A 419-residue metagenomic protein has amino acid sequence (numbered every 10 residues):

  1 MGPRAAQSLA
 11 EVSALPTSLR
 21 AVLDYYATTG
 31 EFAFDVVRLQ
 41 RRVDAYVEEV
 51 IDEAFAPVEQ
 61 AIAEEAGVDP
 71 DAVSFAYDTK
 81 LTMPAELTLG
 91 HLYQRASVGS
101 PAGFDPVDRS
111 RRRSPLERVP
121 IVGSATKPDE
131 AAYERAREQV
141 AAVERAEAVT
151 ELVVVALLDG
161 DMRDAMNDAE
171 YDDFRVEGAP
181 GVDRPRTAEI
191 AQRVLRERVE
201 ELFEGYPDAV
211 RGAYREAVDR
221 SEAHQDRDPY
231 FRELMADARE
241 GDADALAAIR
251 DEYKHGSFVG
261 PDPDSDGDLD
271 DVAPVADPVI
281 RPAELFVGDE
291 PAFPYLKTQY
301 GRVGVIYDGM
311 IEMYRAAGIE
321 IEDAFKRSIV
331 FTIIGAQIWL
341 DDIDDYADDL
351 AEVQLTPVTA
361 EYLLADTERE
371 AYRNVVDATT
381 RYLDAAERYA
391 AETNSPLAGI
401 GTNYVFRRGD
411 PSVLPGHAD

Functional and structural regions predicted by a protein language model:
M1-A21: Intrinsically disordered, low-structural-confidence terminal and linker regions
A21-A156, R281-I333: Alpha-helical phosphate/pyrophosphate-handling elements in metalloenzyme active cores
F34-T88, Q192-D264, D270: N-terminal, motif-rich segments that launch catalysis or mediate targeting to/interaction with membranes, typified by
S110, L116-E117, I121-V143, E147-V149 (+3 more regions): Aspartate-rich (DDxxD/NDxxD/DxxxD) Mg2+/diphosphate-binding motifs and their adjoining helix-loop segments
R175-E204, V287-G301, R327, L350-A391: Divalent-cation-assisted or electrostatically stabilized phosphate/pyrophosphate-binding catalytic cores
V194-E233, V305, A365-R408: Primarily interfacial, aromatic-capped hydrophobic alpha-helices that serve as membrane anchors
A245-L246, E252-D266, P274-Y295: Acidic/His metal-coordination segments adjacent to aromatic residues that form catalytic metal sites in metalloenzymes
D341: Residues that scaffold, gate, or flank divalent-cation-dependent active/transport sites
